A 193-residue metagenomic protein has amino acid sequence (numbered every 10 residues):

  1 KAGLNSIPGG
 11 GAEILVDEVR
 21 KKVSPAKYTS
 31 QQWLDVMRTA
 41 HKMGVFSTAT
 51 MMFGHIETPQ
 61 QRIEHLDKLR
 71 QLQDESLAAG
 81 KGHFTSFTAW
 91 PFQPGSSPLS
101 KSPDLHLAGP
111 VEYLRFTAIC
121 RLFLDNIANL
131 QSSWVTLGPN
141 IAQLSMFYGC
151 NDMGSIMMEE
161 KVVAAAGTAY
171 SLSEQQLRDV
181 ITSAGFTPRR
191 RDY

Functional and structural regions predicted by a protein language model:
K1-V45, M52-S76, K101-A108, G167-T168: Conserved non-cysteine loop/helix-boundary elements of the Radical SAM core domain that shape
N5-S6, F46, T85, N151: Short acidic/polar active-site loop segments enriched in Thr and Asp
P8, T48-T50, D152-I156: Short hydrophobic alpha-helical runs that function as membrane-insertion/retention elements
G11, S47-F53, T88-P91, W134: A cross-domain feature marking catalytic cores of carbohydrate-active enzymes and several ubiquitous metabolic/repair
L66-R70, D74-Y193: Auxiliary Fe-S-binding modules of radical SAM enzymes
